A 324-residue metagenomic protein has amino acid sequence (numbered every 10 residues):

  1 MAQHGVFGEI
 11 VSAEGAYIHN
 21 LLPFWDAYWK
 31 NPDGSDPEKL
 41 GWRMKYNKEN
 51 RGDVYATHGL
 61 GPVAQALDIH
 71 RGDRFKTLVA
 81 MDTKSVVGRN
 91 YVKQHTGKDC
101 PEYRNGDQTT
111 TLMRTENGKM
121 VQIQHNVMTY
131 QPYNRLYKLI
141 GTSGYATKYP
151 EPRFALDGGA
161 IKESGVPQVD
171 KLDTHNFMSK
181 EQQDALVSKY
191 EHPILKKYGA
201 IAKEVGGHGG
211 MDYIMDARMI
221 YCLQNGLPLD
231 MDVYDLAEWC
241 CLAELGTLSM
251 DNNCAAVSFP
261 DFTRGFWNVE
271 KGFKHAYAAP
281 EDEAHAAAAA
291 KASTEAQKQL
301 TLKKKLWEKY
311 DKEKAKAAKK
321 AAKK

Functional and structural regions predicted by a protein language model:
M1-Y103, N253: Predominantly a Rossmann-like dinucleotide-binding segment in NAD(P)-dependent oxidoreductases
I10, A56-L60, G106, D212-D216 (+1 more regions): A structural signal for well-ordered alpha-helical scaffolds and beta->alpha junctions
L21-P23, T129-P132: Short glycine/serine/proline-enriched coil/turn segments at secondary-structure junctions
T57-H58, E102-D107, T115-E116, Y130-Q131: A short catalytic or substrate-binding loop motif that flags glycine-/basic-rich loops and adjacent residues that bind
A64, P132-I140, Y145-P150, G158-K324: C-terminal helical cap and adjacent loop that interface with cofactors, partners, or active-site loops
D73, Q122-H125, K148-Y149: Beta-strand scaffold of nucleotide-dependent catalytic cores
T111-N117, L139-G141: Active-site beta-strand termini and strand-to-loop segments that position acidic
